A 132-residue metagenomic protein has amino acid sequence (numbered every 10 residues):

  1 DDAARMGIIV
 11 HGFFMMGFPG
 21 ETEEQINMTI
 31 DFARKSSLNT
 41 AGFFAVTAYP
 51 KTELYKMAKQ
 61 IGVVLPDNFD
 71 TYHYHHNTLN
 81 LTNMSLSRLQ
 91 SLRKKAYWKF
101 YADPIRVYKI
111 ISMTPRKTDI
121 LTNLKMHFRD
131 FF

Functional and structural regions predicted by a protein language model:
D1-R116: A structural motif corresponding to the C-terminal lobe/cap of the Radical SAM core domain
T118-F132: Short, amphipathic C-terminal "tail helix"
